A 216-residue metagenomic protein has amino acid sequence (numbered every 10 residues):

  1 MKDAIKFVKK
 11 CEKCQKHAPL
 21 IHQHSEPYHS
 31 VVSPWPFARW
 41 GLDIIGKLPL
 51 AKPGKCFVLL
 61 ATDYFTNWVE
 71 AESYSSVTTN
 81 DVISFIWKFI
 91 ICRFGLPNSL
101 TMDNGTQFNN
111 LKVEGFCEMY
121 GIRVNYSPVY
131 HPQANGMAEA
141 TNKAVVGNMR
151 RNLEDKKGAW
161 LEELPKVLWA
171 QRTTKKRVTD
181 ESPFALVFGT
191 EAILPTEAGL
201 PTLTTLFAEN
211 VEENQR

Functional and structural regions predicted by a protein language model:
M1-A38: Amphipathic alpha-helical
C11, R39, W68, P97 (+1 more regions): Domain-scale segment recognizer with a strong primary affinity for retroviral/LTR-retrotransposon integrase
E26-H29, I44-K47, K55-F57, F85-K88: Eukaryotic intrinsically disordered and solvent-exposed regulatory patches
V32, P49-A51, F116: Replace "in large, NTP-powered and nucleic-acid-processing enzymes" with "in large, NTP-powered factors and other
P36-V69, S75: An active-site-proximal beta-strand-loop segment
L48-L50, S73-T78, Q133, D155-G158: Short, contiguous acidic/charged loop-to-helix segments that flank catalytic cores in large enzymes
E72-C92: Active-site beta-loop-alpha junctions of metal-dependent nucleic acid enzymes, especially the RNase H-like/DDE
